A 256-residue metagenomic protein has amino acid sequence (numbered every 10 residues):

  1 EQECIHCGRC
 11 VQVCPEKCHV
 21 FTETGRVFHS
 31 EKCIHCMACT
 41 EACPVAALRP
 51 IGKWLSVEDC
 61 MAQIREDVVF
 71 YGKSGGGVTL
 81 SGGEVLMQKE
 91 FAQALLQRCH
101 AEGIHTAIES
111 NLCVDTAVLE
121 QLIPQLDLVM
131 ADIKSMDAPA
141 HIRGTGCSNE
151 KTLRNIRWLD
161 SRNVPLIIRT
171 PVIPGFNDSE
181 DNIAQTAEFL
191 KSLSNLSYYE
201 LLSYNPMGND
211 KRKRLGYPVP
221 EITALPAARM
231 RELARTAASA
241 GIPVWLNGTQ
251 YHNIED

Functional and structural regions predicted by a protein language model:
E1-Q125: Conserved Radical SAM active-site core
V78-L80, T106-I108, V129-A131, L166-I168 (+2 more regions): Hydrophobic faces of well-ordered beta-strands that scaffold small-molecule active sites in alpha/beta enzyme cores
V85-L86, L112-L119, V129-T145, V172-N177 (+1 more regions): Conserved radical SAM core fold
A92-A101, D160, K191, A234-A238: Surface-exposed amphipathic alpha-helices with a cationic face
A92-L95, L122, K151-I156, N182-F189 (+1 more regions): A general structural detector for well-ordered alpha-helical segments in enzyme core domains, enriched
Q121-M136, T186-E200: Structural recognition of alpha->loop->beta junctions
A140-R143, N155-T186: Conserved strand-turn element in the central/C-terminal portion of the radical SAM core barrel that lines
V172-D256: Auxiliary Fe-S-binding modules of radical SAM enzymes
